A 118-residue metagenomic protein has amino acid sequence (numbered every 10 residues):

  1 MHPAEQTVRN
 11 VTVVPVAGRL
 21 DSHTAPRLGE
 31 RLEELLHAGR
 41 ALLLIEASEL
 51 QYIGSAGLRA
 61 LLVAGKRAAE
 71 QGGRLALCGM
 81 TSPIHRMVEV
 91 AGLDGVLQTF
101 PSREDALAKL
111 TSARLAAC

Functional and structural regions predicted by a protein language model:
M1-P15: Short beta-strand/loop segment at the start of cytosolic alpha/beta domains
P3-T7, L35-A38, A56-R59, L110-A113: A broad, low-specificity signal for short, low-complexity segments enriched in glycine/proline and polar/charged
A4-Q6, C78, F100: General small-molecule cofactor/ligand-binding pocket signal
V8-R9, S48, M80, E104: Conserved catalytic submotifs in the C-terminal HATPase_c
N10, L93-V96, S102: Glycine-centered tight turns that cap/initiate beta-strands
V16-G18, S102: Active-site donor-binding loop signature of nucleotide-sugar glycosyltransferases
L20-L97: Amphipathic alpha-helical interaction surfaces in cytosolic regulatory modules
F100-C118: A charged, well-structured terminal subsegment
